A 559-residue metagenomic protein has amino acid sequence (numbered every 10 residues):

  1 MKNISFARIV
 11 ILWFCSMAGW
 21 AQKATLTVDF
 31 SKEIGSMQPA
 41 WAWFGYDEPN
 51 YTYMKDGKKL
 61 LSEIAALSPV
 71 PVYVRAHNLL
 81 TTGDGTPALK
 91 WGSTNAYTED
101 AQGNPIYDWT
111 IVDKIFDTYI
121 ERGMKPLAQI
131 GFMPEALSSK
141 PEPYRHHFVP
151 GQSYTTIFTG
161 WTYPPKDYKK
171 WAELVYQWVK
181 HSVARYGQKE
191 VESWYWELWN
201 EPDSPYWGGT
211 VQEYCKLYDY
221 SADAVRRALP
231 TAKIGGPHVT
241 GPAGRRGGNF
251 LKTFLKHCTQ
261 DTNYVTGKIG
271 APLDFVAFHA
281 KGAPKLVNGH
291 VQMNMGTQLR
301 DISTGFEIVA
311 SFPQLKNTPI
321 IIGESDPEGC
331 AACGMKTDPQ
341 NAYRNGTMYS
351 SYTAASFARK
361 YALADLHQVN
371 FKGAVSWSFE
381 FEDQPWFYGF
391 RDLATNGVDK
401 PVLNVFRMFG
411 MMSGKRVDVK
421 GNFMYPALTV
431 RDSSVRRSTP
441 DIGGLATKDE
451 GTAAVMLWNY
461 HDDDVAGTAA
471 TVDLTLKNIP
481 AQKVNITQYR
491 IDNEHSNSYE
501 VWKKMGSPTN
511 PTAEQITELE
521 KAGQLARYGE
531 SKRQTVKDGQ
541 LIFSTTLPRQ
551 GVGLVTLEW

Functional and structural regions predicted by a protein language model:
M1-Q22: Bacterial Sec-dependent N-terminal signal peptides
A21-Y195, Q212-P242, G267, A271-P272 (+5 more regions): Non-catalytic accessory regions flanking glycosidase/transglycosidase catalytic cores in CAZymes
Y51, L80-G83, E135, W199-P205 (+3 more regions): Conserved radical SAM core fold
Y144-T162, E201-P202, F278-L286, C333-Q340: A short small-residue
W194-N200, G323: Short, conserved phosphate-binding/catalytic loop or strand-edge motifs used in phosphoryl-/nucleotidyl-transfer
V211-F371, E380, Q384, Y425-T429: Noncatalytic carbohydrate-binding groove/subsite architecture in carbohydrate-active enzymes
Y343-T347, G389-G397: Active-site rim elements
